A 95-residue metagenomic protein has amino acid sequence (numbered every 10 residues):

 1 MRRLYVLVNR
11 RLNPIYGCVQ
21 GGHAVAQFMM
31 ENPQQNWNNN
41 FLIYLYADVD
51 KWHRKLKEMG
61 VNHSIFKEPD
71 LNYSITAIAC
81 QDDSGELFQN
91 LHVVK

Functional and structural regions predicted by a protein language model:
M1-K95: Positively charged, small/polar-rich N-terminal and surface patches that mediate targeting and assembly and bind
